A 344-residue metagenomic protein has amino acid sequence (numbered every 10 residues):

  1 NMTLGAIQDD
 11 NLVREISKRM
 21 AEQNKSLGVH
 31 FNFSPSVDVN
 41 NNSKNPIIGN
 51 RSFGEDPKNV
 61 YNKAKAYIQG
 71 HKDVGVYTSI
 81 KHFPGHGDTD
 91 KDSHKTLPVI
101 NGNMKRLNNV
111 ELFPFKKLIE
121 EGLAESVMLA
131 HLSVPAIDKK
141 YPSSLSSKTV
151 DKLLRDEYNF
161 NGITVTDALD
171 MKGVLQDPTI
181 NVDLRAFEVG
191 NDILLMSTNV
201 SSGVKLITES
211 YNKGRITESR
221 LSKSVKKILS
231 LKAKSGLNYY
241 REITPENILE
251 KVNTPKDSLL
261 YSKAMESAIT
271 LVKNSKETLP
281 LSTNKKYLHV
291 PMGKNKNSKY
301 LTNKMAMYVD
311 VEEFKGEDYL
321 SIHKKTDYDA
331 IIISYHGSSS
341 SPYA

Functional and structural regions predicted by a protein language model:
N1, V13-N40, V60-P84: Glycine-rich, aromatic-flanked loop segments that form ligand/cofactor-binding clefts across common enzyme folds
N1-Q8, S52-G54: A charged helix-plus-loop insertion that forms the helical arch/lid used to bind and gate nucleic-acid substrates
L12-R19, Q23, N62-A66, N109-P114 (+3 more regions): A non-catalytic, amphipathic alpha-helix used as a structural packing/dimerization or gating element in enzyme scaffolds
F33, S43-K44, K117-K140, Y328-S341: Short acidic, glycine-rich surface-loop motifs adjacent to enzyme active sites
P35-N42, F83-T89, L237-P245, S282: Flexible hinge/switch segments at interdomain interfaces of large molecular machines
N41-R51: Flexible, glycine-rich active-site loops centered on histidine and acidic residues that chelate a metal or position
E55-E209, K213-R220, K227: Second-shell residues forming the walls of enzyme active-site clefts
D177-A344: Preference for extracellular/luminal or secreted protein segments
